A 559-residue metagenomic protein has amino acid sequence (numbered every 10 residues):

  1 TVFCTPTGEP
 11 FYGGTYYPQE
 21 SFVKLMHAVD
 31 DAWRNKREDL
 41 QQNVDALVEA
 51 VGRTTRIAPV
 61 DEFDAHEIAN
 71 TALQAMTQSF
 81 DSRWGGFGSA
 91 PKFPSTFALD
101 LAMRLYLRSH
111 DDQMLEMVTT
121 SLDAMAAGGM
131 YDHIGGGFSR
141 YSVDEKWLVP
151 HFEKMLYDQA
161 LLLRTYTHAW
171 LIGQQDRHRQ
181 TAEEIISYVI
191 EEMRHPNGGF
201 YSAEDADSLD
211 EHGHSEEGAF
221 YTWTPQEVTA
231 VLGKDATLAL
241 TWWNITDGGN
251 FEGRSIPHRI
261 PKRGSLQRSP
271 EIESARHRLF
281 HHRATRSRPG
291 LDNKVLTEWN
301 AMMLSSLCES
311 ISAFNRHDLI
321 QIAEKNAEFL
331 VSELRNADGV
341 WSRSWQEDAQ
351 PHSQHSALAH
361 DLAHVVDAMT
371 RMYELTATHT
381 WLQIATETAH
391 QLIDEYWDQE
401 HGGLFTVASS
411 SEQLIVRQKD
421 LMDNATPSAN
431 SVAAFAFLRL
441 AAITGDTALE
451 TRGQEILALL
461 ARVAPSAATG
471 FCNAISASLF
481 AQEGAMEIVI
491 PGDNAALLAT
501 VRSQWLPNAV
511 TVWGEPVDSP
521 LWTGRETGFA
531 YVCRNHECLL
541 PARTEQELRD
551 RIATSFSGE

Functional and structural regions predicted by a protein language model:
T1-S306, S310-A313, L457-E559: Replace the tail clause
D100, A160, T167, S305 (+4 more regions): TPR/TPR-like alpha-solenoid signature
L105-S109, A169-R177, S310-H317, M372-H379 (+1 more regions): Inter-helical turn/loop segments and adjacent helix faces that build the functional surface of alpha-helical bundle
A124-Y131, K325-E333: Glycine-rich, acidic and aromatic/proline-enriched surface loops and short helix-turn segments that act as binding
E191-R194, S332-A363, T370-P520: Long, polar/charge-rich, low-hydrophobicity segments
L307, S312, I322-E324, M369: Glycine-rich phosphate/oxyanion-binding loops and their immediately adjacent helices within cytosolic catalytic domains
